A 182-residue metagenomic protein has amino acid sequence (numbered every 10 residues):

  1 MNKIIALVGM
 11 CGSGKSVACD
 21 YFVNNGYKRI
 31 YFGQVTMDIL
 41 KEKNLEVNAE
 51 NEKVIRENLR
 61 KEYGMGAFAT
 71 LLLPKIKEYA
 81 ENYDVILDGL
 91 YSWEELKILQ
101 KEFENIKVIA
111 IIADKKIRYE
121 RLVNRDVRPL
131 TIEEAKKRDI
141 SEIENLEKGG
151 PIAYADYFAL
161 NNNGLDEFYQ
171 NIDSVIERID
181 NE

Functional and structural regions predicted by a protein language model:
M1-I5: Extreme N-terminal starter segment of soluble prokaryotic enzymes
M10, F22: P-loop (Walker A) phosphate-binding loop of NTP-binding proteins
K15: Conserved lysine of the Walker
A18-C19: Post-Walker A alpha-helix
K28-I86, L90-K97, R128: ATP-dependent small-molecule kinase phosphotransfer cores that center on conserved nucleotide phosphate-binding segments
R29, V108, Y157-L160: Short, well-ordered beta-strand core segments
G66, N124-N171, V175-R178: Small-molecule kinase domains that catalyze NTP-dependent phosphoryl transfer to phosphate-bearing small molecules
D88-G89, K101-P129: Conserved phosphate-donor/acceptor-positioning beta-strand/loop module used by diverse small-molecule
